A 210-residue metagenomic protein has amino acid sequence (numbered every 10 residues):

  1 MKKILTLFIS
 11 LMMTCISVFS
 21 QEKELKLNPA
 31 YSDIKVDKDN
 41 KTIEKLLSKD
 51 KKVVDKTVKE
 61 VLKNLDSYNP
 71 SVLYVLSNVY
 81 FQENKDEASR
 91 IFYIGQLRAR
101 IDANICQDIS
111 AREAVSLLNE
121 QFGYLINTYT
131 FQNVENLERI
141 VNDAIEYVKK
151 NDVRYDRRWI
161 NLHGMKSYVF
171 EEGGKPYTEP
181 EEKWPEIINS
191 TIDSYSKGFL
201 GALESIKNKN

Functional and structural regions predicted by a protein language model:
M1-K23: Bacterial Sec-dependent N-terminal signal peptides
E22-S67, R98, R112-N210: N-terminal alpha-helical interaction modules that lie
S71-V72: The tetratricopeptide repeat
V75-L76: Structural register within alpha-helical repeat arrays
V79-Y80: Residue at a conserved register position within TPR or TPR-like alpha-solenoid repeats
K85-I101: TPR/TPR-like (Sel1-like) alpha-helical repeat modules
L97-R100, N104-C106, S110-A111: Outer-membrane beta-barrel domain signature
